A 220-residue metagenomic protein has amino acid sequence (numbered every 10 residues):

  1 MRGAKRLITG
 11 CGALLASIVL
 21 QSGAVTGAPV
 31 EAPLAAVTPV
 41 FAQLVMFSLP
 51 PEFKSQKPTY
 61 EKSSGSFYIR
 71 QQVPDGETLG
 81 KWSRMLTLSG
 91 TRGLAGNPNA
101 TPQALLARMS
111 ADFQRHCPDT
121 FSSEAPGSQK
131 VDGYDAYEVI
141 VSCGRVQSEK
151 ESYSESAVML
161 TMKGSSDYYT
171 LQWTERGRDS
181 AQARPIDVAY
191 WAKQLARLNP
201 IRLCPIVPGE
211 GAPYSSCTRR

Functional and structural regions predicted by a protein language model:
M1-G12: Bacterial N-terminal signal peptides that target proteins for export
G10-Q21: Bacterial N-terminal signal peptides
A28-I69, S216: N-terminal "mature-domain start" segment
K54-N97: Secretory pathway targeting signatures of secreted, lumenal, and periplasmic proteins
T91-A100, S180-R184: Second-shell loop/turn segments in exported
A95-T120: Short, solvent-exposed recognition patches
D112-L160: Signature of long, low-cysteine stretches enriched in small and polar/charged residues
S165-R220: Surface-exposed amphipathic alpha-helical segments
